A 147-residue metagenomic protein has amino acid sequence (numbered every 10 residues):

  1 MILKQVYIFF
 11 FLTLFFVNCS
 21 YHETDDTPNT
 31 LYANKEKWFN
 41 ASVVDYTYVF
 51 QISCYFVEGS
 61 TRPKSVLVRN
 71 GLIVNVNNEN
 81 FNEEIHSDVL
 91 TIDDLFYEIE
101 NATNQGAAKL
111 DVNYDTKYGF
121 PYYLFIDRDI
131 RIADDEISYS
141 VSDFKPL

Functional and structural regions predicted by a protein language model:
M1-C19: Sec-dependent bacterial lipoprotein signal peptides
L14-W38: Bacterial Sec-dependent N-terminal signal peptides
A41-I52: A short, Trp-centered hydrophobic/proline-enriched beta-strand micro-motif
C54-F56: Short glycine/acidic-enriched loop and turn motifs that connect beta-strands
E58-K64, A133-I137: Short, surface-exposed coil-to-beta transition loops
K64-L110: Mature extracytoplasmic domains of secretory-pathway proteins
P121-S138: Short, exposed beta-strand-loop hairpins at the edges of beta-sheets in extracellular/periplasmic proteins
D135-L147: Short, low-complexity, Pro/Ser/Thr/Gly-rich segments in the mature regions of secreted, periplasmic
